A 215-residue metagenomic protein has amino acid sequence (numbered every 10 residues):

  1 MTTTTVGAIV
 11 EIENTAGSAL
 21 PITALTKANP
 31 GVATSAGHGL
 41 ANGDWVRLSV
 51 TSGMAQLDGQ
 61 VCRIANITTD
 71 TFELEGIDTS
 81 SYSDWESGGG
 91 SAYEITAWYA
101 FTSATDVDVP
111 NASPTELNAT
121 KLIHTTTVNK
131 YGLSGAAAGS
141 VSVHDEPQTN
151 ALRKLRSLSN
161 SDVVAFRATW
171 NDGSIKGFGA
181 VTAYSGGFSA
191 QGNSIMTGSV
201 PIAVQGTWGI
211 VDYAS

Functional and structural regions predicted by a protein language model:
T2-I9, N14-N42, S49-V128: Small/polar beta-strand repeat architecture
R47, N150-F178, T182: Short, acidic/charged, Gly/Pro-enriched secondary-structure junctions
A55-L57, P147-N150: Extended, low-complexity, turn-rich repeat/linker tracts enriched in Gly/Pro/Ser/Thr and Asp/Glu that occur
I67-T69, L133, W170-I175: A short, structured loop/turn motif at beta-sheet edges
T126-S134, K154-S159, A168-W170, G187-T197: Exposed beta-sheet edge/beta-hairpin loop segments within beta-rich domains
V128-P147, S194-G209: Oligomerization/assembly interface segments of phage tail-like spikes and tubes
L152, V211-S215: Short, charged, solvent-exposed linker or helix-capping segments at domain edges/interfaces that act as flexible hinges
R167-D212: Short beta-strand and beta-hairpin "edge-sheet" elements
